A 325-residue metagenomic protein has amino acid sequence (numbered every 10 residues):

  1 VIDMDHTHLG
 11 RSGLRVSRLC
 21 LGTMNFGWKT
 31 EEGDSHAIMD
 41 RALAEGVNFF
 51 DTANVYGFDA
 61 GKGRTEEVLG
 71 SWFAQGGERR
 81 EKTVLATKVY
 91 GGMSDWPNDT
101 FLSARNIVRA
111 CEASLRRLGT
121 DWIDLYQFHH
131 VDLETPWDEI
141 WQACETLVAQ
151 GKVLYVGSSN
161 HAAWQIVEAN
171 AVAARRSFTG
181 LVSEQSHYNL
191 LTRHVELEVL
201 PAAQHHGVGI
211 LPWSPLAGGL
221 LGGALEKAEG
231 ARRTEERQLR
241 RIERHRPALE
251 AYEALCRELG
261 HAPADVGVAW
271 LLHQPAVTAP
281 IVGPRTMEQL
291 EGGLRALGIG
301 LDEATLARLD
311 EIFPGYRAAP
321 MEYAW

Functional and structural regions predicted by a protein language model:
V1-V84, A149: N-terminal binding-site loop/beta-alpha segment at the start of enzyme catalytic domains that lines or forms
G10-F26, A86-D99, W122, Q127: N-terminal small/glycine-rich loop or linker at the start of catalytic domains across soluble metabolic enzymes
T30-A42, F101-L118, I166-A171: Short, acidic/polar
T30-D34, A60-R64, V68, N98-N106 (+2 more regions): Alpha-helix N-cap and loop-to-helix initiation/capping positions
R41, E45, R117-L118, G151 (+1 more regions): Structural motif
F58, G92-N98, L221, Q289: A short acidic, helix-capping loop that chelates divalent metal ions and anchors anionic groups
L115-T135: Active-site groove signature of glycoside hydrolases
V131-E311: Beta/alpha (TIM)-barrel catalytic core signal, keyed to glycine-rich beta->alpha loops juxtaposed to Asp/Glu that bind
